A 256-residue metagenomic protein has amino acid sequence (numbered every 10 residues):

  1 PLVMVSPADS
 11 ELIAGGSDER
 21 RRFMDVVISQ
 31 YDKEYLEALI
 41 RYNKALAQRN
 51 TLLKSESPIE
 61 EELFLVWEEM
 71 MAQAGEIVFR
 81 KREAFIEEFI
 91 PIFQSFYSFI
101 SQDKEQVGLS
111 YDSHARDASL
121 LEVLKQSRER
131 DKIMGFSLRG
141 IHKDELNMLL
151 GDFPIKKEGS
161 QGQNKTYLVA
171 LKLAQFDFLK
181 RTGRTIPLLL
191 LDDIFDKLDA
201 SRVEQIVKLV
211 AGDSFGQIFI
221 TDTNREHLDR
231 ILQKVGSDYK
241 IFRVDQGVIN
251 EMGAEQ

Functional and structural regions predicted by a protein language model:
P1-L52: Extended, charged alpha-helical "arm/stalk" segments used for dimerization and assembly in large NTPase-driven machines
E37-R41, E56-F64: Short, flexible active-site-proximal loops enriched in glycine and acidic residues
I59-Q73, I77-L190, K197, S201-Q217 (+2 more regions): Conserved NTPase motor "head" modules and their coupling/switch loops across ABC/AAA+ ATPases, GTPases, and GHKL ATPases
T221-T223: H-loop (His-switch) motif in ABC-type P-loop NTPases
